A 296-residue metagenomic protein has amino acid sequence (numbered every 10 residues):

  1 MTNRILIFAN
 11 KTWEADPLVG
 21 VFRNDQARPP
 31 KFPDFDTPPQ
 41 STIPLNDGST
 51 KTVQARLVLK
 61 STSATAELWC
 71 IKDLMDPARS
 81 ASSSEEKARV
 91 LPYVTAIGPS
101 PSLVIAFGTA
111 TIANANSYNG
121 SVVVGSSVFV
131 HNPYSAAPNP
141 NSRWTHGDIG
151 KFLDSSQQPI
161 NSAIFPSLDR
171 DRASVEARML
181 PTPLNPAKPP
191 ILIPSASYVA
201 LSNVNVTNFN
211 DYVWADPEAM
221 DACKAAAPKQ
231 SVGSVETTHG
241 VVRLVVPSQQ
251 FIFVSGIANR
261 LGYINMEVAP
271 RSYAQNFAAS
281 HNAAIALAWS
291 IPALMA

Functional and structural regions predicted by a protein language model:
M1-A296: Accessory terminal and edge-of-domain segments that mediate assembly/interaction and cofactor placement around
